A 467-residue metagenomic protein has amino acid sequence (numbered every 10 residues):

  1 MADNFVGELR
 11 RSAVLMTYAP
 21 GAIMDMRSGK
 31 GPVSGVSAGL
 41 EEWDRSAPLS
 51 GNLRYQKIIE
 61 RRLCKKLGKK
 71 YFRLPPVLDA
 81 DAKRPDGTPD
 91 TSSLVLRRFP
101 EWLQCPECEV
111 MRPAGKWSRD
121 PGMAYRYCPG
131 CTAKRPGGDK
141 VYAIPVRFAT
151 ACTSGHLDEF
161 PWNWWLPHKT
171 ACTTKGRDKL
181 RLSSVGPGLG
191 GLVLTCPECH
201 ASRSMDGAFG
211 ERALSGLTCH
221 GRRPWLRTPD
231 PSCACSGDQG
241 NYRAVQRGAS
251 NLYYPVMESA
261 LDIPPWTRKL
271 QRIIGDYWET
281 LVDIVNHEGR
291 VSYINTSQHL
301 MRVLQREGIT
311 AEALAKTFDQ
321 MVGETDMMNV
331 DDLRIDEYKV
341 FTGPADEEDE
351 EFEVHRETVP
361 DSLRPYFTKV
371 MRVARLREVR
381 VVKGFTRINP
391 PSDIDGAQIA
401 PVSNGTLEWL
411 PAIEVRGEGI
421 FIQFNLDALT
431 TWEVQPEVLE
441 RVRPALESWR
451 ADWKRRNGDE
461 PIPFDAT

Functional and structural regions predicted by a protein language model:
M1-L166, K175-S184, S236-T467: Extended, well-ordered protein cores
R126-P129, K140-I144, D158-D230: Catalytic or ion-translocation cores adjacent to nucleophile or general acid/base/metal-coordination motifs in diverse
P229-G237: Extracytoplasmic/surface-exposed domains of secreted proteins that mediate cell-envelope carbohydrate/peptidoglycan
